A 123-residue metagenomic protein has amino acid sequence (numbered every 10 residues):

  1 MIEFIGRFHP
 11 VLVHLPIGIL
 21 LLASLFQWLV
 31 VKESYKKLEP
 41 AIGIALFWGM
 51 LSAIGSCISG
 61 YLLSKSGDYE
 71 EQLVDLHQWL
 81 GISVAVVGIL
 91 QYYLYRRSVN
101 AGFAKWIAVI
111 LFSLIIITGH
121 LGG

Functional and structural regions predicted by a protein language model:
M1-G123: Polytopic transmembrane helical bundles with strong interfacial aromatic enrichment
